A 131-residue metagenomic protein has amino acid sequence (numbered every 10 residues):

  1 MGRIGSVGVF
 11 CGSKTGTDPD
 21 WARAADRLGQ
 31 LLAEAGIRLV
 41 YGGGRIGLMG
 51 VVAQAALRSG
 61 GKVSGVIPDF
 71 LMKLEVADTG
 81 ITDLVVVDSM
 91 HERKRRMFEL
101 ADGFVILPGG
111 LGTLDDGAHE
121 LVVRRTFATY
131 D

Functional and structural regions predicted by a protein language model:
M1-L100: A cross-family phosphate/adenosyl-ligand binding-site feature
T17-D20, L111-A118: Glycine/threonine-rich flexible loop motifs
G50-A55, D116-F127: Short Gly/Thr/Asp-enriched flexible loops that form oxyanion-binding sites at enzyme active sites
I67, L107, L121-D131: Short, acidic/small-residue loops that bind anionic groups at enzyme active sites
V87, G109-L111: N-terminal glycine-rich "phosphate-gripper" loop used for MgATP/nucleotide binding and carboxylate activation
F104: Hydrophobic acceptor-binding patch used for acceptor engagement in glycosyltransferases
